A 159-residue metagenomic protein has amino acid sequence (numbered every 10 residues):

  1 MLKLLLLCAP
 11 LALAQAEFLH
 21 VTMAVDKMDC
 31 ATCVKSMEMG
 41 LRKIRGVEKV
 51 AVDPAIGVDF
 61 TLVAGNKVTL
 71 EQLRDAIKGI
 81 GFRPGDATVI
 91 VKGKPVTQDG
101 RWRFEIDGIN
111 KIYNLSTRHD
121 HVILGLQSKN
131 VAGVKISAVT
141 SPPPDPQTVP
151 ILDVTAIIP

Functional and structural regions predicted by a protein language model:
M1-L13: Sec-dependent N-terminal signal peptides
M28-M39: Conserved redox-active cysteine motifs that mediate thiol-disulfide chemistry, especially di-cysteine Cys-X(1-2)-Cys
M37-D53, T61: Short acidic amphipathic segments
M37-E38, T69-G81: Short amphipathic alpha-helices in soluble, non-transmembrane regions that often serve as interface/regulatory elements
D86-R101, A138: Structural detector for short beta-strands of small beta-barrel domains
G93-P95, L124-T148: Flexible glycine-rich surface loops and low-complexity tracts that mediate binding to linear polymers
D99-H119: OB-fold (S1/OB) nucleic-acid-binding surfaces
P143-P159: OB-fold/S1-family single-stranded nucleic acid-binding modules
